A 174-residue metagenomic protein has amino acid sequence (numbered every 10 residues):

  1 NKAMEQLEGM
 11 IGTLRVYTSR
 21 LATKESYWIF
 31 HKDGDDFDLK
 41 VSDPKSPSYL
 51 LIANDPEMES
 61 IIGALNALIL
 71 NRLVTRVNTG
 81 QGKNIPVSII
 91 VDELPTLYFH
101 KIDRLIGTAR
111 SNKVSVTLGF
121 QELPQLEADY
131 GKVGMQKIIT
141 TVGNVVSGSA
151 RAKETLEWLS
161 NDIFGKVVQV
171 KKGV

Functional and structural regions predicted by a protein language model:
N1, D55, E59, P124 (+2 more regions): Residues at structural and domain junctions
N1-V114: P-loop NTPase motor domains
D38-K40, P47-S48, R104-G107, L126-V174: P-loop NTPase motor core of the ASCE superfamily
I52-A53, I90, G119-Q121, G148-S149: Conserved beta-strand segments of the P-loop GTPase G domain that flank and frequently precede/overlap
I62, N66, V77, A109 (+4 more regions): Small-side-chain structural scaffolding
G80-V87, L118-Q121, V170-V174: A generic structural motif
A109-D129: Sensor-1/coupling segment of RecA-like P-loop NTPase cores
